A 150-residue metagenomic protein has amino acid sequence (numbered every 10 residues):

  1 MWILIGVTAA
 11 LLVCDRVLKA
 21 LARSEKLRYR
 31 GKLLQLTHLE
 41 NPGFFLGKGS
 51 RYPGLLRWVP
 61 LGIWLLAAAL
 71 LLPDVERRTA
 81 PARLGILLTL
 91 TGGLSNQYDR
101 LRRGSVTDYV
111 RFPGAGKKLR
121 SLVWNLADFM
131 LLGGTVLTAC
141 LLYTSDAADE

Functional and structural regions predicted by a protein language model:
M1-V17, L55-Y98, L126-L142: Hydrophobic alpha-helical topogenic segments used for membrane insertion/localization
L4-T8, A22-L27: Active-site-proximal N-terminal segment of extracellular/periplasmic enzymes that hydrolyze or transfer
K19, R23, N96, R100-R103 (+1 more regions): Alpha-helical transmembrane segments and their lipid-water interface positions in multi-pass membrane proteins
L27-L36: Short, charged cytosolic
H38-L56: Membrane interfacial helix-start motif at the N-side
R100-L126: Interfacial helix-loop-helix junctions of multi-pass membrane proteins
R102, L131, D149: Short, glycine/acidic-enriched loop or turn micro-motifs at the edges of active sites
Y143-E150: Conserved small/polar residues in nucleotide/adenosyl-binding loops
